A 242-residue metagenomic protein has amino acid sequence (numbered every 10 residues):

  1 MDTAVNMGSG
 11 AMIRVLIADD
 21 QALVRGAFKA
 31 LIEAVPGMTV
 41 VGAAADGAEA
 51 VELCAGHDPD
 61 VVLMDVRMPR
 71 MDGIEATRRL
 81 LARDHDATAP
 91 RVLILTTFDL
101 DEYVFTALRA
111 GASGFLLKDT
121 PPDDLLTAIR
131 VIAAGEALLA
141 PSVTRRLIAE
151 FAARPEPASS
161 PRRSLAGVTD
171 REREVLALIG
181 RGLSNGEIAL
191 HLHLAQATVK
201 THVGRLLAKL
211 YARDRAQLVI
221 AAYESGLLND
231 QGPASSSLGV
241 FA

Functional and structural regions predicted by a protein language model:
D19, D65, T96: Active-site residues of response regulator receiver
G37-A45, L53, A212: Short hydrophobic/Thr-rich beta-strand motif most characteristic of the beta2 strand and flanking loop of CheY-like
A45-V61: Acidic, metal-coordinating helix/loop segments flanking the phosphotransfer/catalytic sites of two-component signaling
D46-E49, M71-R78: Acidic catalytic/metal-coordinating carboxylates
M68: Receiver (REC) domain active-site loop signature in two-component systems and cognate sites in sensor histidine kinases
V104-R109, G114, D119-D170, E174 (+1 more regions): Short, flexible helix-to-coil linker/hinge segments that flank and couple to helix-turn-helix
G182-Q217: Recognition helix of helix-turn-helix DNA-binding domains
L207-A242: Basic, Lys/Arg-enriched C-terminal extension of HTH/homeodomain DNA-binding domains
